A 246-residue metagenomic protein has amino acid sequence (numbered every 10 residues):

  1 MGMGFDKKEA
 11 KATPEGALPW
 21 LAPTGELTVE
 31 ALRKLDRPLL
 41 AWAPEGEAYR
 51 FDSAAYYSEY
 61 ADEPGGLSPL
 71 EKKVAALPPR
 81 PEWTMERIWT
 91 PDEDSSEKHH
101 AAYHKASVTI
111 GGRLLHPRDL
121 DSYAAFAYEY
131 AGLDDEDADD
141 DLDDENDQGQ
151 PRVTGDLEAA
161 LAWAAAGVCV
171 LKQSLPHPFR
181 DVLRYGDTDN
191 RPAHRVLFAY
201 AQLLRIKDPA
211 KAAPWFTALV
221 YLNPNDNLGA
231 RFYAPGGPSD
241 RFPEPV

Functional and structural regions predicted by a protein language model:
G2-F179, A213-Y221, P235-V246: N-terminal alpha-helical interaction modules that lie
S96-H100, N190-R195, A210: Amphipathic alpha-helical repeat elements characteristic of tetratricopeptide repeat
L115-R118, T188-P192, D208, D226: Structural signature of alpha-solenoid helical repeat junctions
D119-S122, V196, A230: The tetratricopeptide repeat
P151, G155, R184-R191: Short coil/turn segments at secondary-structure boundaries
L175-D189, R231: Acidic, Ser/Thr-rich low-complexity linear motifs
N190-Q202, G237-V246: Alpha-helical linker/edge segments of TPR/alpha-solenoid repeat scaffolds and analogous pre-/post-domain helices
L197-R205, A210-L228: Extended, charged alpha-helical interaction scaffolds
